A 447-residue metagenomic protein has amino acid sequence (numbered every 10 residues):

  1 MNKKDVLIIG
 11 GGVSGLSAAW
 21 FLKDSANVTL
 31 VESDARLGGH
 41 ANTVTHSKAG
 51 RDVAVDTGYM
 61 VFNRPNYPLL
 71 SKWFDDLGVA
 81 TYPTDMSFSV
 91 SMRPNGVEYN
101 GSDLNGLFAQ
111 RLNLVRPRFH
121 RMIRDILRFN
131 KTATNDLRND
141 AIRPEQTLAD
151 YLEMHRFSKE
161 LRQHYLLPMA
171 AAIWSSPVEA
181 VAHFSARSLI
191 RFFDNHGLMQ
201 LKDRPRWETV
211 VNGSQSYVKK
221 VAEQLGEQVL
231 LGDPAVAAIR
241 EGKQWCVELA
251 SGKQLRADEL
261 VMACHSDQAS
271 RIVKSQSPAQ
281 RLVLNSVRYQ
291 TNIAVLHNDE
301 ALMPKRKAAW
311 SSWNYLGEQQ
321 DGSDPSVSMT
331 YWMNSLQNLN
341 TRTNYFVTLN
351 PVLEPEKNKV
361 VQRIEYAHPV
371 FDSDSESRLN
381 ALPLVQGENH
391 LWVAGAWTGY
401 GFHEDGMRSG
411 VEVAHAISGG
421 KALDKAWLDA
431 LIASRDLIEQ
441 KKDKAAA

Functional and structural regions predicted by a protein language model:
K4-L30: N-terminal Rossmann-like FAD-binding beta1-loop-alpha1 element of flavoenzymes
S14, R36, D267: Conserved Rossmann-like nucleotide-cofactor binding loop
K23-S47: Glycine-rich FAD pyrophosphate-binding loop
V44-L70: N-terminal glycine-rich dinucleotide-binding loop that anchors FAD/FMN and/or NAD(P) in oxidoreductases
R64-H183: Mobile amphipathic helical/loop "lid" adjacent to a hydrophobic cofactor/ligand pocket
S102-D103, D324-A447: Conserved flavin/dinucleotide-binding core of flavoenzymes
R191-L249, L255: Helical element adjacent to the flavin cofactor pocket in flavoenzyme catalytic cores
V236-A367: Mid-domain catalytic core of redox enzymes that form a hydrophobic substrate pocket/lid adjacent to a catalytic redox
